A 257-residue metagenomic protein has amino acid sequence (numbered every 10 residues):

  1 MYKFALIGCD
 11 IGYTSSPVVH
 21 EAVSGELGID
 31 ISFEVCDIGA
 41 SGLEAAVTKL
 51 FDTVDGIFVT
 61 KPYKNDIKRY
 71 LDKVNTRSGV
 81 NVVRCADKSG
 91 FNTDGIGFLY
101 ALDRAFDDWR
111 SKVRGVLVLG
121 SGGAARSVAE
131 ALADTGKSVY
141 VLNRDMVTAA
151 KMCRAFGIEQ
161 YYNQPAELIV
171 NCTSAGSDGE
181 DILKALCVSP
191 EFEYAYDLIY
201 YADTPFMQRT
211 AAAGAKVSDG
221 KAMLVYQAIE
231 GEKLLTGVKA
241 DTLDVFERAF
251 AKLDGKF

Functional and structural regions predicted by a protein language model:
M1, K112-G115, F192: Phosphate-coordination loops involved in phosphoryl transfer and adenosine-cofactor binding
M1-D108, A202: Phosphate/diphosphate ligand-binding glycine-rich loop within oxidoreductases
G8, G90-G95, L102, W109-G136 (+1 more regions): Glycine-rich adenosine-cofactor-binding loop
D66-I67, D145-K151, A202-F206: Short, charged/polar "capping" segments at the starts of alpha-helices and the immediately preceding loops
D134-S138, A213-K216: Conserved S-adenosyl-L-methionine
R154-S218: Rossmann-like adenosine-cofactor binding region
Y194-R248: Rossmann-fold NAD(P)-binding glycine/threonine-rich loop
